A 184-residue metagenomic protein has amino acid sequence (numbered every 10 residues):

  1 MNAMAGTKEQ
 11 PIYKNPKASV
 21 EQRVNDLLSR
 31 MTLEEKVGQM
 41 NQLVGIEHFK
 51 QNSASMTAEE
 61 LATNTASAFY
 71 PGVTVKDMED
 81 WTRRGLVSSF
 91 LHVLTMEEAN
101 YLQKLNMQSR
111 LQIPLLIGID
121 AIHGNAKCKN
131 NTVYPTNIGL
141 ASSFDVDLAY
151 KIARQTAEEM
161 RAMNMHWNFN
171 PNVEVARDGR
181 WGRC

Functional and structural regions predicted by a protein language model:
M4-C184: N-terminal beta-rich core of secreted/periplasmic extracellular enzymes
